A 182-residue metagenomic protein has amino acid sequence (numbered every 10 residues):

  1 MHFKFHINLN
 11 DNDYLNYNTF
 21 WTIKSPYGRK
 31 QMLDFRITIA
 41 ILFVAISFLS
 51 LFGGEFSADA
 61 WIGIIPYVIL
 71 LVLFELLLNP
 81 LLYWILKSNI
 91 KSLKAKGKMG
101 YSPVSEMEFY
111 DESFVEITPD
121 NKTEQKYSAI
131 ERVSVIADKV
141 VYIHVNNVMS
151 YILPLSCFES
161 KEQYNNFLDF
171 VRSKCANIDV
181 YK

Functional and structural regions predicted by a protein language model:
M1-F43, G53-G54: N-terminal membrane-targeting/pre-transmembrane regions
H2, K122-E124, S150: Short, mixed charged/polar active-site loops that provide acid/base catalysis or chelate metal/phosphate cofactors
H2-L15, S92-G100, N166-K182: Short, intrinsically disordered, charge-rich cytosolic tails of integral membrane proteins
N10, F114-V115, E124-V140: Phosphoinositide-dependent membrane-docking surfaces
R29-G97: Alpha-helical transmembrane spans
L78-E124: Conserved beta-hairpin
E108, S134-V135, H144: Well-ordered beta-strand positions
D138-K182: A membrane-cytosol interface segment of integral membrane proteins
